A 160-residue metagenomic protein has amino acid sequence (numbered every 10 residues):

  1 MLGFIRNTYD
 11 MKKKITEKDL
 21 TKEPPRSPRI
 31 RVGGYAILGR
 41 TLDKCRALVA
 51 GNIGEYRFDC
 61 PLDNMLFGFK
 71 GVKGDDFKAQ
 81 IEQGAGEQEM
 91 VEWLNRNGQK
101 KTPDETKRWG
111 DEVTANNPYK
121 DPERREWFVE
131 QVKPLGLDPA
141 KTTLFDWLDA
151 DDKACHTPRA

Functional and structural regions predicted by a protein language model:
M1-D10: N-terminal amphipathic/basic-hydrophobic helices that include classical n-h-c signal peptides and signal-anchor
K12-I53, V113-A160: Polar/charged low-complexity regulatory segments
T41-C45, D59-P61, D75, N97 (+1 more regions): Surface-exposed loop/turn and secondary-structure junction residues enriched for glycine/proline
N52-L94: Amphipathic alpha-helical packing elements
F77, I81-L135: Amphipathic protein-protein interaction modules
